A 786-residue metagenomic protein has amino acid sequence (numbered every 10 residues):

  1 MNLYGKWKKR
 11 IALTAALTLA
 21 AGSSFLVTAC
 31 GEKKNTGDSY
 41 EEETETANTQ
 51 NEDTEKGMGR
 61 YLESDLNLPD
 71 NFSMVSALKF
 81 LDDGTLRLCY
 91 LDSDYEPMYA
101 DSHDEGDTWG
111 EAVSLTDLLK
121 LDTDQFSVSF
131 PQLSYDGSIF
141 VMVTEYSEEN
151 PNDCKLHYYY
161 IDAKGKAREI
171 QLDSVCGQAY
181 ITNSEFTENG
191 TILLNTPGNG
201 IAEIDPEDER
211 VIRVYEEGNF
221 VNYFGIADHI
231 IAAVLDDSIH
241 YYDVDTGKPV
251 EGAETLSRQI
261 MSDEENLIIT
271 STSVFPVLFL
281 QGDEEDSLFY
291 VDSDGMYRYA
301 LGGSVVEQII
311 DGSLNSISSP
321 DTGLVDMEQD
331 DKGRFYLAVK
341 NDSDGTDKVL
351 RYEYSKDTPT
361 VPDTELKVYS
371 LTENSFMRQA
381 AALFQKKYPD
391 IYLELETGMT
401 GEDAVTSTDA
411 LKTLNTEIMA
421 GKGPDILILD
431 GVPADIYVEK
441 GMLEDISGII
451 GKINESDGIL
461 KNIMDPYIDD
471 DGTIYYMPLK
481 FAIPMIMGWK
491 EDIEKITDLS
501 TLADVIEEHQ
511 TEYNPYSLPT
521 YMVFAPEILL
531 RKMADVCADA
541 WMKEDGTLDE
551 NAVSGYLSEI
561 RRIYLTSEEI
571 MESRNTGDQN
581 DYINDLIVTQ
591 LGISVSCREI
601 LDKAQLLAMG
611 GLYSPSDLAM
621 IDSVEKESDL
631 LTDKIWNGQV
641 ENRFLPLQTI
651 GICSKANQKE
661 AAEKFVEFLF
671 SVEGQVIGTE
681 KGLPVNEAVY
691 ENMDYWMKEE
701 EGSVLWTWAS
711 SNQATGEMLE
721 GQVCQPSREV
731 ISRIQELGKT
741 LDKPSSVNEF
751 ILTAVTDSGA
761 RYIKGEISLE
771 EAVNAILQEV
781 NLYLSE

Functional and structural regions predicted by a protein language model:
L26-A29: C-terminal motif of bacterial Sec signal peptides marking the signal peptidase cleavage site
G31-G110, E145-Y146, A163, S184 (+6 more regions): Conserved N-terminal structural module of periplasmic/extracytoplasmic solute-binding proteins
D104, D162, D469-D578, S654-E660: Helix-loop-helix "hinge/cap" segment bordering the ligand-binding cleft or interdomain interface
V432-M485, T497-D504, K626-I635: Hinge/lid segment of periplasmic solute-binding proteins
S447-G458, D535-S558, I635-N642, G765: Short, solvent-exposed loop/beta-turn-alpha elements that line the ligand-binding surface or hinge of extracytoplasmic
T511, F668-L705: Periplasmic-binding protein-like
R562-E667: Extracytoplasmic/periplasmic substrate-binding proteins
F644, W706-V780, L784: C-terminal capping/gating helix-and-loop segments adjacent to ligand/active sites or protein-protein/ligand interfaces
